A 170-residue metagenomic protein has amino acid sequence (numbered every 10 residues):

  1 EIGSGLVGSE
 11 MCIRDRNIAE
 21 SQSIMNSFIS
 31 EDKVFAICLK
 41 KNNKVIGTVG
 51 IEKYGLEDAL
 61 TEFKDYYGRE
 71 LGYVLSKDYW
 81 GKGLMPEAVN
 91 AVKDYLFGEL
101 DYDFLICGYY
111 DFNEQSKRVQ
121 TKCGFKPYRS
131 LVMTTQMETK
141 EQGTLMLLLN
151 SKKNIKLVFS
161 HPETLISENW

Functional and structural regions predicted by a protein language model:
E1, E20-S27, E87, A91-Y95: Alpha-helical elements of Rossmann-like donor-binding domains used by nucleotide-donor carbohydrate transfer enzymes
E1-G8, C12-I13: Single conserved hydrophobic/aromatic residue that forms the stacking wall/gate of nucleotide- or nucleobase-binding
G5, S27-E31, E99: Alpha-helix C-cap/termination motif
S9-E10, S21-I24, R118-T121: N-terminal start-of-chain detector that recognizes signal peptides and the immediate post-cleavage beginning
I13-D15, T134-T135: Intrinsically disordered, tyrosine-centered linear signaling motifs in cytosolic regions
R14-V34, K40: Active-site rim helix/loop that mediates acceptor-substrate recognition in acyltransferases
V34, C38-W170: Acyl-donor (CoA/ACP) binding surface of acyl/acetyltransferases
